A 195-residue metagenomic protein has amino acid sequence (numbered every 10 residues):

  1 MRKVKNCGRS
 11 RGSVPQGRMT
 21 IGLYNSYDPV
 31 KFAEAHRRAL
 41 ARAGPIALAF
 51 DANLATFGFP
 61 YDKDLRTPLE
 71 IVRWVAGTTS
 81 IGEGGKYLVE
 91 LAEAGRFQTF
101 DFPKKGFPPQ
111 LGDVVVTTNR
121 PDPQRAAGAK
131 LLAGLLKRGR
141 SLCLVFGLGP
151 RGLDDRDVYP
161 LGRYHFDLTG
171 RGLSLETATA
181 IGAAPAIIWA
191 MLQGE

Functional and structural regions predicted by a protein language model:
R2-P15: Positively charged, low-complexity intrinsically disordered leader regions
G12-R120, P185-A190: RNA substrate-binding interface of SAM-dependent RNA methyltransferases
G22, V145, D167: Conserved beta-strand segments that form the floor/walls of ligand-binding pockets within enzyme and binding domains
K31-F32, D64, Q124, D154 (+1 more regions): Secondary-structure boundary/capping motif
N53, G112, S141-C143, R163: Conserved acidic residues
T67-T78, G128-L132, D155-Y159: Short, aromatic/basic amphipathic alpha-helical patches
T118-D157: Long, charge-patterned amphipathic alpha-helical coiled-coil/hairpin "stalk" segments used as oligomerization
L153-E195: Structured adenosyl-cofactor binding patch, chiefly the S-adenosyl-L-methionine
